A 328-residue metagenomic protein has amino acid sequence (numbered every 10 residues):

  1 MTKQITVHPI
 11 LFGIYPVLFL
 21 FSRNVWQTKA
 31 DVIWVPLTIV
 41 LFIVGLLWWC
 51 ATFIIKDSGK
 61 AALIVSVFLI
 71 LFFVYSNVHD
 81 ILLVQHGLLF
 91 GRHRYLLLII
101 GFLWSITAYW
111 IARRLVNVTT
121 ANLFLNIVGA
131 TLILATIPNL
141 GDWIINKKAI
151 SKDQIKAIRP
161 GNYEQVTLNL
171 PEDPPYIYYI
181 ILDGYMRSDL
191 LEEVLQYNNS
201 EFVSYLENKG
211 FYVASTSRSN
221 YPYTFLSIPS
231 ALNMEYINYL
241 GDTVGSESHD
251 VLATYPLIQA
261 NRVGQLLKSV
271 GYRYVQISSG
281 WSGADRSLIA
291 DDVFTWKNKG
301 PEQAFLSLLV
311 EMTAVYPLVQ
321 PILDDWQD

Functional and structural regions predicted by a protein language model:
M1, Y176-I177: A generic hydrophobic-helix recognition signal that picks specific residues within alpha-helical hydrophobic
M1-K148: Transmembrane and membrane-interface helices of multi-pass, inner-membrane envelope-modifying transferases
I10, I181, Y185: Active-site His/Glu-centered metal-binding helix of metallohydrolases
I55-S76, D80-N117, D173-Y176, G184-D328: Active-site-proximal alpha/beta segments of enzymes that process anionic O-linked groups
I144-E164, P174: Alpha-helical transmembrane signal-anchor/signal-peptide segments
Y163-V166, A260: A generic local structural motif
